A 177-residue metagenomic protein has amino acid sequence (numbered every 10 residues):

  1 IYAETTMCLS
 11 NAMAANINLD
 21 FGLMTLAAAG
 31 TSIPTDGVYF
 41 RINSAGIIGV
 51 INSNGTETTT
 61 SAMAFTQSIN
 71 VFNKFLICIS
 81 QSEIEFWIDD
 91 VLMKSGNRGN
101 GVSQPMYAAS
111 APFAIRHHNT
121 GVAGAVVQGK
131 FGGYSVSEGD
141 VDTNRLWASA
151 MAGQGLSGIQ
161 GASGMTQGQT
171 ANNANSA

Functional and structural regions predicted by a protein language model:
I1-I51: Secretory/extracellular carbohydrate-interaction modules and structurally similar beta-sandwich "look-alikes"
A3-T5, N70-F86: Short tryptophan-centered beta-strand motifs in secreted/extracellular beta-sheet-rich domains of glycan-recognition
M7-L9, I79, H117-N119: Short beta-strand segments enriched in hydrophobic/aromatic residues within well-folded beta-rich domains
S53-K74: Short, aromatic/His-centered strand-loop micro-motif at the edge of beta-sheets
I88-V91: Short strand-turn-strand beta-turns centered on an Asx-Gly dipeptide
G101-N172: Ligand-recognition surfaces built from glycine- and aromatic
